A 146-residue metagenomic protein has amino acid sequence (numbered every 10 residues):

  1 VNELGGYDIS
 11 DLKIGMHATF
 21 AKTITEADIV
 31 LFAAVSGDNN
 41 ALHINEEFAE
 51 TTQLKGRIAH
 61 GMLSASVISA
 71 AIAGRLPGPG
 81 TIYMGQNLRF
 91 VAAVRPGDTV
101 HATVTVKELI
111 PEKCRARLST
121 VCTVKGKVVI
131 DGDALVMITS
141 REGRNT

Functional and structural regions predicted by a protein language model:
V1-T81, G143-T146: Hot-dog-fold acyl-thioester-processing enzymes
L4-I14, V94-T146: HotDog/MaoC-like acyl-thioester-processing domains
T19-T23, R89, L135-M137: Generic structural detector for well-ordered beta-strands
F32, A49, G85, R89 (+3 more regions): Flexible domain-boundary/linker segments
F32, N45, I72, N87-R89 (+2 more regions): A broad, low-amplitude sensor of folded, mature protein cores
G74-A102: Mid-chain, well-packed structural core segment of small domains
